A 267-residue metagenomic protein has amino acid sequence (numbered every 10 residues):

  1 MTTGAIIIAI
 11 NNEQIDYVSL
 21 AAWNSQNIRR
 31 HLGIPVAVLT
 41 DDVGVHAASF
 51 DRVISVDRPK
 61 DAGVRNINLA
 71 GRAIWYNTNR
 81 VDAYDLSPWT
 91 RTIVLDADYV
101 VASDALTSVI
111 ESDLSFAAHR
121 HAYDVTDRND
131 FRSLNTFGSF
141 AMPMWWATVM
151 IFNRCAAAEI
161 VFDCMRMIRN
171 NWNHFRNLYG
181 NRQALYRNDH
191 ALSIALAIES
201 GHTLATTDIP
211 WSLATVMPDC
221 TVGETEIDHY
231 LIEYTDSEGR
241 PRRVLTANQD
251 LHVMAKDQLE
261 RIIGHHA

Functional and structural regions predicted by a protein language model:
M1-I10, V18, V38, A48-S49 (+1 more regions): A glycosyltransferase accessory/donor-loop signature
W23-I34: Short, acidic, metal-binding catalytic loop of nucleotide-sugar glycosyltransferases
G33-D41, I93, A117-A118: Short, hydrophobic beta-strand segments that form beta-sheet elements in well-ordered domains
V38-V45, R58-P59, V101-S103, I209-W211: Short, polar loop motifs at secondary-structure junctions
V43-D51, T107-S112: Short loop/helix-cap segments at secondary-structure boundaries that form the rim of catalytic
V45-S87: Active-site-proximal specificity loops/subdomain of glycosyltransferases
Y76-D127: GT-A fold catalytic core of metal-dependent nucleotide-sugar glycosyltransferases, centered on the diacidic
A118-T136, A141-M144: Class I SAM-dependent methyltransferase SAM-binding "motif I" and its flanking Rossmann-like core
